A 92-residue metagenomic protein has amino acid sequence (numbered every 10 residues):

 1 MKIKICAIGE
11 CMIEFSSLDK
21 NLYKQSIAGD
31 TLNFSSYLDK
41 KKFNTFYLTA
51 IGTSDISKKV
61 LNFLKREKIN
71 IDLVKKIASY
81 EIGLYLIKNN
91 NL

Functional and structural regions predicted by a protein language model:
M1-L18, L22: Positively charged, low-complexity intrinsically disordered leader regions
I5, K24-Q25, L48, S79: Short glycine- and Lys/Arg-enriched binding-loop motifs that mark or flank ligand-binding interfaces
I8, I27-A28, I51, I82: Short glycine-rich loop/turn motifs that provide flexible caps or phosphate-binding loops at active sites
C11, D30-T31, S54: Gly/Ser/Thr-rich beta-alpha loop segments that engage phosphate groups in nucleotides
F15, K41, E67: Change "in soluble alpha/beta enzymes" to "in soluble alpha/beta proteins
K20-Y23, L61-F63: Short, glycine/charged-enriched secondary-structure capping and boundary segments
N21-D39: Short catalytic helix/loop segments, enriched in acidic residues and glycine and frequently bearing histidine
N44-L92: Conserved N-terminal subdomain of the carbohydrate kinase-like
